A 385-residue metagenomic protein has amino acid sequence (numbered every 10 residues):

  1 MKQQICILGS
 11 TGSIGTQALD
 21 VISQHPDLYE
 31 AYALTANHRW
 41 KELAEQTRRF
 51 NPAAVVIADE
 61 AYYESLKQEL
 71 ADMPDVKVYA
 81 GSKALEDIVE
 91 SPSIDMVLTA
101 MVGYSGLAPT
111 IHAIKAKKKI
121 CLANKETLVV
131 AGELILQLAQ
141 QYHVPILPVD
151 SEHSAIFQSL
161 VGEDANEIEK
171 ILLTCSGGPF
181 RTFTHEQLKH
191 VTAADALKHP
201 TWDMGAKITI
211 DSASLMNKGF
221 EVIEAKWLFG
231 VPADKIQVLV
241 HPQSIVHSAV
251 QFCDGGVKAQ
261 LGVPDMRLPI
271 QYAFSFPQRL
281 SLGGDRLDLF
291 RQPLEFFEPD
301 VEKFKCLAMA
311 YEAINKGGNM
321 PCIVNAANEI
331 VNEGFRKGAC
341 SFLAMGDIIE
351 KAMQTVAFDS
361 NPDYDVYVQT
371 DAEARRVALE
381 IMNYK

Functional and structural regions predicted by a protein language model:
M1-K385: Catalytic, metal-anchored helix/loop core of enzyme active sites in primary metabolism
